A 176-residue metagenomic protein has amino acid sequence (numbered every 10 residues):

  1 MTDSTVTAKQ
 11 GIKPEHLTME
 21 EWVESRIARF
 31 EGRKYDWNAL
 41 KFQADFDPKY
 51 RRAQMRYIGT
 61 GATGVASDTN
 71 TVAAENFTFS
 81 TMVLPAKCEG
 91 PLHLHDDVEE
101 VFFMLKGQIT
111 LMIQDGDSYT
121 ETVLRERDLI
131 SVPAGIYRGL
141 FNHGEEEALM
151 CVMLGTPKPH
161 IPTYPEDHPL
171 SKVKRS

Functional and structural regions predicted by a protein language model:
M1-N76, H168, R175-S176: A short, N-terminal "cap"/entry segment at the start of jelly-roll beta-barrel domains of the cupin/DSBH fold
T2-W22, T122, Y137-S176: Double-stranded beta-helix
G59-D68, T78-D96, A134: Conserved short histidine dyad/triad with adjacent acidic residue
S67-A73, G90-D96, I113, E121-V123 (+1 more regions): Short histidine-centered beta-strand/loop micro-motifs that create catalytic or ligand/metal-coordination sites
T81-M82, H93-L94, E99-M104, T122 (+1 more regions): His/acidic/aromatic-lined binding-pocket segments of jelly-roll/cupin-type domains and related regulatory beta-sandwich
A86, D97-T110, D115: Glycine- and acidic-residue-biased ligand/ion/polar-headgroup-sensing regions
E89-P91, T110, L129-I130, A134-G139: Histidine-centered metal-chelating micro-motifs
D115-A134: Short acidic-glycine-tyrosine-enriched beta hairpin
